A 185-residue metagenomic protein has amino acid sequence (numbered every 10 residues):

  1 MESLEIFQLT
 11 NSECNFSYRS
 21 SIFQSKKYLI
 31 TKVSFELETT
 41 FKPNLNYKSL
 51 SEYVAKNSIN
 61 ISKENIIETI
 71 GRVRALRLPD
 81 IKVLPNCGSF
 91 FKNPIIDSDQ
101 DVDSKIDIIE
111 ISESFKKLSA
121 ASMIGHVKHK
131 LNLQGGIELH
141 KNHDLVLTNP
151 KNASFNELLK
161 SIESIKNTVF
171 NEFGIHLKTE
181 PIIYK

Functional and structural regions predicted by a protein language model:
E2: Short, ordered coil/turn segments that flank beta-strands lining enzyme active or ligand-binding pockets
I6-N156, E172-K185: Phosphate/pyrophosphate- and phosphate-bearing ligand-binding catalytic cores of soluble enzymes
V169: Conserved ATP-binding N-box helix of the HATPase_c
